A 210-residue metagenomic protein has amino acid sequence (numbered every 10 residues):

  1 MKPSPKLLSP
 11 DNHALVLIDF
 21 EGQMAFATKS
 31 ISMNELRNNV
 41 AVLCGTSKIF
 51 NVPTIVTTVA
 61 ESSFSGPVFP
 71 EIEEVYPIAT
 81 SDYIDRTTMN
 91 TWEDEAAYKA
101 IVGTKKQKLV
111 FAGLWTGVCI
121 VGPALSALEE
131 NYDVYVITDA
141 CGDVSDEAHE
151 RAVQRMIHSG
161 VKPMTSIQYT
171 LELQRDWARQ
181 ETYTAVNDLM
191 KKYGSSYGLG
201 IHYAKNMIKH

Functional and structural regions predicted by a protein language model:
M1-D85, D133, E150-I157, Q174-H210: Active-site acidic carboxylates
P3-S4, V68-P70, T91-A100, I120-L125: Short, charged beta->alpha transition segments
A60-S63, T88-N90, T116-G117: Short glycine-enriched loops at secondary-structure junctions
E61, C141-G142, T170: Conserved beta-strand edge residues that scaffold enzyme active sites
S81-W92, D139-A140: A short, structured active-site edge motif that brings together acidic residues
I84-D85, K162-Q168: Short acidic-hydrophobic, aromatic-tinged amphipathic segments that line or gate anion-handling sites
I101-Q107: Glycine-rich phosphate-binding loop signature in dinucleotide/nucleotide-binding domains
K108-M164: A contiguous pocket-lining binding segment that forms or flanks enzyme active sites
